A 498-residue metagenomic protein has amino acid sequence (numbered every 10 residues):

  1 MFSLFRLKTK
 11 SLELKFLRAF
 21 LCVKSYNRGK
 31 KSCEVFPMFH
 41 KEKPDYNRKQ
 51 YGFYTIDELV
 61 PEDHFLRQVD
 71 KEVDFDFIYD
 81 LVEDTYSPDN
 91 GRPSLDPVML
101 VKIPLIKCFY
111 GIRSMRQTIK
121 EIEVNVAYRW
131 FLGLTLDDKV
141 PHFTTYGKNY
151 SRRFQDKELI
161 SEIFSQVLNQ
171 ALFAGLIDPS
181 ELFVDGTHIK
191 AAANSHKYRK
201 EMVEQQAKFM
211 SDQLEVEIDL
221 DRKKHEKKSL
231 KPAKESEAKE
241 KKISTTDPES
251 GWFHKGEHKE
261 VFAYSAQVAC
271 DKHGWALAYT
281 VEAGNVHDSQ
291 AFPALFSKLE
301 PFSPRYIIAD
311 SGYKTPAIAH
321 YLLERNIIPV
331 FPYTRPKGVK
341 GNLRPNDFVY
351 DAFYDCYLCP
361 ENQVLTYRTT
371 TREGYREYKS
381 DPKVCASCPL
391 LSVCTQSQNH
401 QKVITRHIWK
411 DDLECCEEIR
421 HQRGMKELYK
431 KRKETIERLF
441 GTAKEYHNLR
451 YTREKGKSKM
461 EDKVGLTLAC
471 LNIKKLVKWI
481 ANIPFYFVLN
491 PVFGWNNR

Functional and structural regions predicted by a protein language model:
M1-Y46, N482-R498: Intrinsically disordered, low-complexity and often Lys/Arg-enriched segments
S3-T9, L14-A19, V23, P61 (+7 more regions): Generic detector of low-complexity/intrinsically disordered segments and short hydrophobic N-terminal stretches
K30, P37-R67: Hydrophobic alpha-helical membrane-insertion signals
F36, P104, G111-V124, L134-R498: Anion-binding and metal-coordination hotspots
K43-D45, R92-S94, L136: A short, ordered amphipathic alpha-helix with a cationic face
K49, E62, F75, D96 (+3 more regions): Generic alpha-helical segment signature
E62-L105, Y110-G111, D412: Basic, short loop/linker segments at the boundary and entry of helix-turn-helix/winged-helix-like folds
R129-G133: Short arginine-rich
